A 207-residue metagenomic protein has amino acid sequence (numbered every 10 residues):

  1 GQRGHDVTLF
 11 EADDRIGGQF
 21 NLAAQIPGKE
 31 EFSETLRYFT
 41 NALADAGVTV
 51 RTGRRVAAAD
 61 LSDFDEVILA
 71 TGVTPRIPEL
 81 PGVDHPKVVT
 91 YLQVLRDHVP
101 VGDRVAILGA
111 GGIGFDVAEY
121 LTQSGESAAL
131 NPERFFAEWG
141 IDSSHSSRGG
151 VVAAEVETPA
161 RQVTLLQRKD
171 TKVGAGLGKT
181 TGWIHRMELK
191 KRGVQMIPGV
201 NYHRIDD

Functional and structural regions predicted by a protein language model:
G1-L9, G112-S124: N-terminal Rossmann-like FAD-binding beta1-loop-alpha1 element of flavoenzymes
A12-D13, K169: Residues in the short beta-alpha loop(s) of Rossmann-like NAD(P)-binding domains
G17-A23: Thiamine diphosphate
A24-K29: Short glycine-enriched, charge-decorated loop/helix-capping segments at active-site entrances that position
E31-R76, V83-G102, E119-D207: A Rossmann-like FAD-binding core segment of flavoenzymes
V101-G111: Beta1/beta-strand and adjacent pyrophosphate-binding region of the FAD-binding site in flavoprotein oxidoreductases
